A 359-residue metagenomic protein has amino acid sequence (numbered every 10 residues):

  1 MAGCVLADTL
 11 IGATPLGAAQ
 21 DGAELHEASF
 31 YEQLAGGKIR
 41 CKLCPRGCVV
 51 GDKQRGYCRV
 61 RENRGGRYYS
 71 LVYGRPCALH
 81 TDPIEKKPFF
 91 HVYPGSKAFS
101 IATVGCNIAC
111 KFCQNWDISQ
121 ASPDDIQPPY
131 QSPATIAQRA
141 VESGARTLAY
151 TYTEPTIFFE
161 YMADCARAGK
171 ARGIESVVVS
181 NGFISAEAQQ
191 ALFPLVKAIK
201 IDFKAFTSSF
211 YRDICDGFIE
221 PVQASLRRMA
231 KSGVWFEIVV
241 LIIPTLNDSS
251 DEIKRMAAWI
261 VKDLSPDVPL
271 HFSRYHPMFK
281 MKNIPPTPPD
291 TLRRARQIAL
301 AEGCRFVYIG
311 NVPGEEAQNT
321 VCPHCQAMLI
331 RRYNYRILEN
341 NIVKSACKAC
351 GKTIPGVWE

Functional and structural regions predicted by a protein language model:
A2-V49, L246, S250-E359: Auxiliary Fe-S-binding modules of radical SAM enzymes
D21-R40, R46-A102, W116-Q120, M328-R331: N-terminal [4Fe-4S]-dependent radical SAM core
L43, Y57-V60, G105-I108, F112 (+2 more regions): Short, cysteine/histidine-rich loop/knuckle motifs that typically chelate Zn2+
Y68-T156, M162-A163: Extended interfacial segments that mediate partner engagement and assembly in macromolecular machines
F90-H91, Q190, E339: Short secondary-structure boundary/capping segments
C110-C113, V178, I238, C350: Hydrophobic packing within well-folded, soluble alpha/beta domains
Y130-D290: Conserved AdoMet/S-adenosylmethionine-binding subsite of the radical SAM
